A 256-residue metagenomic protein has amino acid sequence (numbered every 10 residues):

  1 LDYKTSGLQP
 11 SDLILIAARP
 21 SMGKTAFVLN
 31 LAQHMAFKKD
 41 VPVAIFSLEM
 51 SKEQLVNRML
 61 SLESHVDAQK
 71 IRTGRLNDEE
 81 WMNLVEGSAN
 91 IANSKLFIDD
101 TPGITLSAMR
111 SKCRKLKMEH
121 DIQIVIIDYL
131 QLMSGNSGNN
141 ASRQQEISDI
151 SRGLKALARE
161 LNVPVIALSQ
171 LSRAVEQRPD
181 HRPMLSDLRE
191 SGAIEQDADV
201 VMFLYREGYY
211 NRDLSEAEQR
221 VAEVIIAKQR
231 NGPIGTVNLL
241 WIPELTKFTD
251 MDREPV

Functional and structural regions predicted by a protein language model:
D2, S6-S51, I104-K117, Q123-I126 (+2 more regions): P-loop NTPase nucleotide-binding module
I14, A44-F46, D99, I166 (+1 more regions): Hydrophobic/aromatic beta-strand patches that form the interior of the parallel beta-sheet core in alpha/beta enzyme
N30, H34-D121, G135, V237: Cytosolic-facing regulatory segments adjacent to core modules
S107-I122, G138, R152-N162, R173-V256: C-terminal regions of RecA-like/P-loop NTPase motor modules
I126-I127, P164-Q170: Structural recognition of the conserved hydrophobic beta-strand(s) that form the central parallel beta-sheet of P-loop
L130: Conserved Walker B
M133-S134, S151: Catalytic P-loop NTPase motifs of RecA-like helicase/translocase cores
S134-A141: Conserved ATPase-coupling elements of RecA-like P-loop NTPase cores
